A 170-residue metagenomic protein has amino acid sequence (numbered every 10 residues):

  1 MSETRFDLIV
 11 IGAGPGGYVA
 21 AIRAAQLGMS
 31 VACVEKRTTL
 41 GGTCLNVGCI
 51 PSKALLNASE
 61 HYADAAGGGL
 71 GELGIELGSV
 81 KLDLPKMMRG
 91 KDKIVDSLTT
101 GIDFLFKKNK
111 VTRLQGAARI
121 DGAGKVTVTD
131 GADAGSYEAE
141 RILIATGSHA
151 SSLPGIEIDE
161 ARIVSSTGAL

Functional and structural regions predicted by a protein language model:
S2-G14: Beta1/beta-strand and adjacent pyrophosphate-binding region of the FAD-binding site in flavoprotein oxidoreductases
E3-F6, I22-L170: Glycine-rich flavin
G17: N-terminal Rossmann-fold NAD(P) dinucleotide-binding loop
